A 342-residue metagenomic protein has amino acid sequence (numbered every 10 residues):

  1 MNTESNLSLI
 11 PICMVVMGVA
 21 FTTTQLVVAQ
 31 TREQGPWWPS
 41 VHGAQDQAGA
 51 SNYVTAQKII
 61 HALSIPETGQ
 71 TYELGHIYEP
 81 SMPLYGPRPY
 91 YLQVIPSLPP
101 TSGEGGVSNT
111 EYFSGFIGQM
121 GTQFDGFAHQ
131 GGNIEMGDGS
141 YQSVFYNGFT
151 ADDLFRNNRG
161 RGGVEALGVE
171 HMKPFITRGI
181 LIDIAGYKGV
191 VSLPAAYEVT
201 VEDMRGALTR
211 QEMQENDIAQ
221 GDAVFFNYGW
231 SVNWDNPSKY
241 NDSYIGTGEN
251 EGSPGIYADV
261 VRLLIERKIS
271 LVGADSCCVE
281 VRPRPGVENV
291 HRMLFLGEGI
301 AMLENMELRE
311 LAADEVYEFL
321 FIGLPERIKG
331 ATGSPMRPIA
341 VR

Functional and structural regions predicted by a protein language model:
N2-M14: Bacterial N-terminal signal peptides that target proteins for export
N6, T23-V27: Compositionally biased non-globular segments, especially hydrophobic aliphatic-rich helices of signal peptides
P11-T24: Bacterial N-terminal signal peptides
A29-R342: Active-/binding-site microenvironments in catalytic and ligand-binding cores
